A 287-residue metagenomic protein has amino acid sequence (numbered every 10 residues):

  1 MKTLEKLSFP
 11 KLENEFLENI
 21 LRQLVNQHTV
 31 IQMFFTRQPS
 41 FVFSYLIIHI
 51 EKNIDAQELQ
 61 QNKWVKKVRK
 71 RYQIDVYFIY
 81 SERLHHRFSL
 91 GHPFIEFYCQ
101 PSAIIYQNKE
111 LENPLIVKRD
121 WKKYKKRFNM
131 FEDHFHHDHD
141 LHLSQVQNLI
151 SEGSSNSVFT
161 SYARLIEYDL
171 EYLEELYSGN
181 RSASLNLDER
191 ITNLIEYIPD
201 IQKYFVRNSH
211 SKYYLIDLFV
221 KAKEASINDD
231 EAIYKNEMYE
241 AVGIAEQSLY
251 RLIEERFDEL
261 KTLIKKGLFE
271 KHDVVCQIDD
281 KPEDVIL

Functional and structural regions predicted by a protein language model:
M1-F9, K70-E152: Conserved NTP/Mg2+-binding pocket subregion across the NTase superfamily
M1-L4, T36-S40, S44, Y106-R127 (+1 more regions): Terminal, compositionally biased segments
M1-Q27, F35-G91, E96: Metal-dependent nucleotidyltransferase catalytic core
T29-Q32, S155-N156: Short N-terminal helix-loop-first-beta-strand/juxtamembrane motif that initiates sensory/input modules
K125-H136, S155-A163, F205-I216, K235-V242: Amphipathic, non-membrane alpha-helical segments in soluble helical-bundle scaffolds
H137-D140, A163-E167, G243, Q247-Y250: Generic structural signal for well-ordered, non-transmembrane alpha-helical segments in soluble/cytosolic regions
S154-A183: Hydrophobic alpha-helical packing segments in soluble, helical-rich domains
E174-L287: Long, charged low-complexity segments
